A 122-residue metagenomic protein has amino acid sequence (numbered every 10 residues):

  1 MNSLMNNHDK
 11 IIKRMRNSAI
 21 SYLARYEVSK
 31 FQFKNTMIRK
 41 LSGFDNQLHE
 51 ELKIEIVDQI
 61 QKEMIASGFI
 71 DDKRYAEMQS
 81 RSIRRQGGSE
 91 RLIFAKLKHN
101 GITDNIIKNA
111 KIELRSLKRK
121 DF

Functional and structural regions predicted by a protein language model:
M1-F122: An alpha-helical, amphipathic repeat domain used for nucleic-acid recognition, typified by the mTERF helical solenoid
